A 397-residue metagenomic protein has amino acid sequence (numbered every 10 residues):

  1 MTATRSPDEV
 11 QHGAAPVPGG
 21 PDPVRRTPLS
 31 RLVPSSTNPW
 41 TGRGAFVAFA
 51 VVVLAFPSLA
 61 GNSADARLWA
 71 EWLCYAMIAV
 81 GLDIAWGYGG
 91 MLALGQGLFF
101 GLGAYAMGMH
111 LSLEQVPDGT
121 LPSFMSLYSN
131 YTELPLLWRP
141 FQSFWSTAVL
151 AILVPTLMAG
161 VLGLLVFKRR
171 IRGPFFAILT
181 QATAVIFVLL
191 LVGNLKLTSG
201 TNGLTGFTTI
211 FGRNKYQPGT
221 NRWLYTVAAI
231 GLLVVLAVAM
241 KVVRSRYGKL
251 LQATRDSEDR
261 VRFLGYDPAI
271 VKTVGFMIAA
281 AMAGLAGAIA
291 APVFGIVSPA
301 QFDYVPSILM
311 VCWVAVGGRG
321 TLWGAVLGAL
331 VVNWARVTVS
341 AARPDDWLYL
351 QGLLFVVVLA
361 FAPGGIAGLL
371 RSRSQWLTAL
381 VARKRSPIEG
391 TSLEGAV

Functional and structural regions predicted by a protein language model:
T2-V397: Transmembrane alpha-helices and adjacent helix-loop boundaries
